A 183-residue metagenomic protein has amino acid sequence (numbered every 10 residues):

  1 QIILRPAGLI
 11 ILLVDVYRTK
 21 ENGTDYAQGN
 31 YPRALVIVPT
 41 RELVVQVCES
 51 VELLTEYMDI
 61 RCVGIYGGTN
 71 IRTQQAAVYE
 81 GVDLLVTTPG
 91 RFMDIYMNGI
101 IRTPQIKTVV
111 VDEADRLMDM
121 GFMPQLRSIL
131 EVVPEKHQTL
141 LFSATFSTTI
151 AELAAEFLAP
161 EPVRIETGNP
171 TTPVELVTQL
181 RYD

Functional and structural regions predicted by a protein language model:
Q1-D183: SF2 DExD/H RNA helicase N-terminal ATP-binding lobe
